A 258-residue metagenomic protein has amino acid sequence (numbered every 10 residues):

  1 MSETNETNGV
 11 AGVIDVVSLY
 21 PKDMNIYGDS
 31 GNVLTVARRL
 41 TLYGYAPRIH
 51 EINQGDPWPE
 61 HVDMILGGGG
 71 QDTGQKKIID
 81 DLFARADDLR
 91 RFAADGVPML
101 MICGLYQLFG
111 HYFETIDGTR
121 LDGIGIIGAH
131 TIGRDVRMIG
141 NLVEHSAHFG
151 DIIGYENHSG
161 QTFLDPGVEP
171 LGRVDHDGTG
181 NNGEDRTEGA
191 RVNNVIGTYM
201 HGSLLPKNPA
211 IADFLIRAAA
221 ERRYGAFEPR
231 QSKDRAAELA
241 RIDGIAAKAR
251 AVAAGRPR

Functional and structural regions predicted by a protein language model:
M1-A94, P206-R258: N-terminal beta1-alpha1 cap of cysteine-dependent amidohydrolase-like domains
G12-I14, A147-I152, R191-I196: Beta-strand-turn-beta hairpins that frame and shape the catalytic cleft of phosphate-ester-processing enzymes
S18, I49, I126, G154-E156 (+1 more regions): Conserved beta-strand scaffold positions in the cores of enzyme catalytic domains, especially in NTP/NDP-utilizing
Y20-K22, S159-Q161, G202-L204: Glycine-rich beta-alpha junction loops
M64-G68, L100, G197-Y199: Structural motif
D72-F149: Cysteine-nucleophile active-site neighborhood
I116-E188: Pocket-forming structural segment of enzyme catalytic cores
N182-A220: A glycine-centered loop/beta-turn motif at secondary-structure junctions
